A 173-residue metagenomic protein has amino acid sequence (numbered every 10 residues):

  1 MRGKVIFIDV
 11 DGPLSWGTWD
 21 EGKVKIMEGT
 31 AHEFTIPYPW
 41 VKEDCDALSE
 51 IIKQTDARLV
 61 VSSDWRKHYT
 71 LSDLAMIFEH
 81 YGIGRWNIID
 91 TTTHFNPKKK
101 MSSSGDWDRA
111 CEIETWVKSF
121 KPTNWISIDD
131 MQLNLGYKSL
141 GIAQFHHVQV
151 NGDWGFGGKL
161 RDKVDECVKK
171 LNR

Functional and structural regions predicted by a protein language model:
M1-G3, N172-R173: Short intrinsically disordered terminal tails
M1-R2, I52-T55, K118-K121, I142: Flexible, charged surface loops at secondary-structure boundaries
R2-K99: Alpha-helical substrate-recognition element adjacent to the catalytic core
S72-R173: C-terminal cap/substrate-recognition subdomain and adjoining C-terminal extension of metal-dependent phosphatase-like
